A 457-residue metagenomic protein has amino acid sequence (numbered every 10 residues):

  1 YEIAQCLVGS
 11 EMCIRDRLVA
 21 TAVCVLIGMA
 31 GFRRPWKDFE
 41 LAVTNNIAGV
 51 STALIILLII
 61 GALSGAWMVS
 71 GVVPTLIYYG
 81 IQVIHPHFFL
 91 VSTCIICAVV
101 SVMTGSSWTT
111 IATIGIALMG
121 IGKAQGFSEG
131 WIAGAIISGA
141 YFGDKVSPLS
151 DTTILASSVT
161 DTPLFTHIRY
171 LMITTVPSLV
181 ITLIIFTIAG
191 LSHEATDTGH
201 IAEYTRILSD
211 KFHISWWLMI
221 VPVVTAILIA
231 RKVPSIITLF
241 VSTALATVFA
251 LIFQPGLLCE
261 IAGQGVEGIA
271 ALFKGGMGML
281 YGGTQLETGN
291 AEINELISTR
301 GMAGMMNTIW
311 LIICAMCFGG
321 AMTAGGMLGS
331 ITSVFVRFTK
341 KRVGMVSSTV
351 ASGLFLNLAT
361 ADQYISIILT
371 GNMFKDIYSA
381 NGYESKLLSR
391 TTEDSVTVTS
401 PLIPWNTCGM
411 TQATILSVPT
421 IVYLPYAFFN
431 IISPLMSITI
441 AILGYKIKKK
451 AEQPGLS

Functional and structural regions predicted by a protein language model:
Y1-G9, I14: Single conserved hydrophobic/aromatic residue that forms the stacking wall/gate of nucleotide- or nucleobase-binding
E11-G31, L54-I60, V91, I114-A117 (+5 more regions): Hydrophobic mid-bilayer segments of alpha-helices in multi-pass membrane transport proteins, especially secondary
D16-T21, N45, G49, A53 (+12 more regions): Alpha-helical transmembrane segments of multi-pass membrane proteins, especially transporters and channels
L26-R34, L228-K232, T323, L443: Structural signal for the C-terminal ends of transmembrane alpha-helices and the immediately following loop
R33-K123, Y281-K375: Membrane-embedded alpha-helical segments and adjacent helix-loop junctions characteristic of multi-pass solute
K37, T196-S209, E260-S298, K446-S457: Intrinsically disordered, low-complexity non-transmembrane regions of multi-pass membrane transporters
K37-A42, S128-A135, G256-G278, Y383-R390 (+1 more regions): A cytosolic-side transmembrane-helix exit/cap motif
M119-Y141, K145-P222, A226, N381-S457: Membrane-core helix-loop-helix motifs of multi-pass transport proteins
